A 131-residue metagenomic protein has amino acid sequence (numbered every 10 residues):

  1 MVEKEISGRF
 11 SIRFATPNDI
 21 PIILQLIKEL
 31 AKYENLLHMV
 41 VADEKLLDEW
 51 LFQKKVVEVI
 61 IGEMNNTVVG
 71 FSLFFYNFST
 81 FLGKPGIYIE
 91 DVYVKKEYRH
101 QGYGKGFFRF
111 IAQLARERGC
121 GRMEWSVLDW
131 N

Functional and structural regions predicted by a protein language model:
S11-I23: A short beta-loop-alpha structural element at the N-terminal edge of CoA-dependent acyl/N-acetyltransferase catalytic
L24-E49: Conserved GNAT-fold acetyl-CoA-binding loop/helix
E49-I61: A short helix-loop-beta-strand connector motif used in the catalytic cores of GNAT acetyltransferases and, in some
I61, T67-F75: Conserved beta-strand in the GNAT
K84-K96: Conserved acetyl-CoA binding element of GNAT-fold acetyltransferases
K95-E97, Q101, D129-W130: Active-site acidic-Proline motif in GNAT/NAT acetyltransferases
Y98, G102-F110: Conserved acetyl-CoA pyrophosphate-binding loop and the N-cap/start of the following alpha-helix in GNAT-like
R116-V127: Conserved GNAT acetyl-CoA-binding A-motif
